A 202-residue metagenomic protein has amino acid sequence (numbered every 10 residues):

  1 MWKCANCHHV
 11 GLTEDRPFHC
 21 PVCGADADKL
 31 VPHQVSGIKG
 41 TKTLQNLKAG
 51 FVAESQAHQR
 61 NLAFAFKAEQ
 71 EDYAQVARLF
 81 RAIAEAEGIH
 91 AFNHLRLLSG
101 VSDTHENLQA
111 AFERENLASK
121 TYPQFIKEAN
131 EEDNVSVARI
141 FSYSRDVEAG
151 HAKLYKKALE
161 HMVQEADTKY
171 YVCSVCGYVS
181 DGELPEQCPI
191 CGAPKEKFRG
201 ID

Functional and structural regions predicted by a protein language model:
M1-D202: Non-heme di-metal
